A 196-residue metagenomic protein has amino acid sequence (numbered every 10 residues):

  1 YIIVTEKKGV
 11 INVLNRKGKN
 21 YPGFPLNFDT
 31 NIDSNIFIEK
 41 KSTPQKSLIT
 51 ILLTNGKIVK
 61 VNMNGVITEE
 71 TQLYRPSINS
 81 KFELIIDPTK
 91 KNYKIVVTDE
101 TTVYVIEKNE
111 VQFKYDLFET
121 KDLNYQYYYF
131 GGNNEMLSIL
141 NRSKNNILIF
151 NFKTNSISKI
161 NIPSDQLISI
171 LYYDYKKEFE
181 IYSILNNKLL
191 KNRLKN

Functional and structural regions predicted by a protein language model:
Y1, K41-L48, I86-V96, Y129-S138 (+1 more regions): Acidic, glycine-anchored loop motifs typical of Ca2+
K7-N12, L52-V59, D99-Y104, E110 (+2 more regions): Loop/turn residues immediately N-terminal
I11, Y128, S138-I139, N145-Y172: C-terminal soluble interaction/assembly domains
N15-K19, N62-V66, E107-E110, N151-N155 (+1 more regions): Short loop/turn segments that connect beta-strands within beta-propeller blades
N20-F28, V66-Y74, E110-F118, N155-I162: A short beta-strand motif characteristic of beta-propeller blades
D29-K40, R75-D87, E119-G132, P163-E178: Repeated scaffold domains used in trafficking and secretory/extracellular systems, primarily beta-propellers
P44-K46, L73, S80-I85, K90-N92 (+4 more regions): Trp/Gly-enriched beta-strand/coil motifs that build multi-repeat beta-propeller-like domains and related W-rich binding
K153, D165-N196: Blade-level signature of beta-propeller repeat domains, shared across WD40, Kelch, NHL, RCC1 and BNR/Asp-box propellers
